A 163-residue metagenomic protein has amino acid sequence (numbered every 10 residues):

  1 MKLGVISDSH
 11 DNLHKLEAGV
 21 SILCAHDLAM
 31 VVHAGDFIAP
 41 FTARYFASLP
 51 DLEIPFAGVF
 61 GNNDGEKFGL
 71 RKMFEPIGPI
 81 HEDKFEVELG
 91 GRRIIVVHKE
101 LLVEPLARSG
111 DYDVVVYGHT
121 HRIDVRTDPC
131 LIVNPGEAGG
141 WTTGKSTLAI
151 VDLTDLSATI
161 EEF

Functional and structural regions predicted by a protein language model:
K2-E88: Core catalytic region of metal-dependent phosphoesterases/phosphodiesterases, especially metallo-beta-lactamase-like
K2-H10, R93-K99, L131-G136, I160-E161: Active-site-proximal beta-strand elements of phosphoester/diester hydrolases
H10-K15, I38-F41, N63-G69, L101-L106 (+2 more regions): Active-site environment of divalent metal-dependent phosphoester hydrolases
L23, L49, L106-D111, V125-D128: Alpha-helix C-terminal capping segments
L23-H26, D51, P76-P79, V114-G118 (+2 more regions): Short, low-complexity, polar/charged sequence segments that are solvent-exposed and flexible
V32, A57-V59, V114-V116, L131-V133 (+1 more regions): Hydrophobic/aromatic beta-strand patches that form the interior of the parallel beta-sheet core in alpha/beta enzyme
H81-G90, G110-D111, T127-F163: Binuclear metal-dependent phosphoesterase catalytic core
E82-R122: Internal catalytic-core helix/loop-beta-alpha segment that presents or stabilizes conserved functional determinants
